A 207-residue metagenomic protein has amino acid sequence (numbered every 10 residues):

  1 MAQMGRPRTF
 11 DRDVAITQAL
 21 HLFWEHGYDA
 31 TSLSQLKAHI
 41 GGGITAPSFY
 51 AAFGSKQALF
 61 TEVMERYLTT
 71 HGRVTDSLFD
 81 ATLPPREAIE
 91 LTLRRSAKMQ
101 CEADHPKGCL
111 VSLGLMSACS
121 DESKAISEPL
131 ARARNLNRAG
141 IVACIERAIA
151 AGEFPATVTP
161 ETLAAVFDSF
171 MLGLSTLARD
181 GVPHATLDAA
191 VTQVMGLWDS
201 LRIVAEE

Functional and structural regions predicted by a protein language model:
M1-F10, T157, V204-E207: N-terminal intrinsically disordered/low-complexity leader segments
A2, V14, L22-A58, E62: Helix-turn-helix
R12-T17, D29, A51-F79, E90-A97 (+1 more regions): An amphipathic alpha-helix adjacent to DNA-recognition modules
T17, T69, R86-E102, R132 (+2 more regions): Amphipathic alpha-helical segments that line or abut small-molecule/effector binding pockets and mediate allosteric
T45-F53, Q57-R66, I145-I149, F167-D168 (+2 more regions): A generic structured-segment signal
E62, T75-K107, P160-F167: Hydrophobic alpha-helical connector segments
E87-I89, E102-A125, T176: Amphipathic alpha-helical segments used for helix-helix packing
P106-K107, S123-L136, I149-G196, L201-E207: Hydrophobic/aromatic-rich alpha-helical bundle segments in the mid-to-C-terminal region
